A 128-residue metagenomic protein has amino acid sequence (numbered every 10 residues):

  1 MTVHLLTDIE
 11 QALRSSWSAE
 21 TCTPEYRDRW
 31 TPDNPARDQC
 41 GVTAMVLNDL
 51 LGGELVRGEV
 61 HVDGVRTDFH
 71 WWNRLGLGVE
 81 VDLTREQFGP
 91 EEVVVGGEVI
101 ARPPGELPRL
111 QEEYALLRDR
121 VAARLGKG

Functional and structural regions predicted by a protein language model:
M1-G128: A structural boundary/capping signal
